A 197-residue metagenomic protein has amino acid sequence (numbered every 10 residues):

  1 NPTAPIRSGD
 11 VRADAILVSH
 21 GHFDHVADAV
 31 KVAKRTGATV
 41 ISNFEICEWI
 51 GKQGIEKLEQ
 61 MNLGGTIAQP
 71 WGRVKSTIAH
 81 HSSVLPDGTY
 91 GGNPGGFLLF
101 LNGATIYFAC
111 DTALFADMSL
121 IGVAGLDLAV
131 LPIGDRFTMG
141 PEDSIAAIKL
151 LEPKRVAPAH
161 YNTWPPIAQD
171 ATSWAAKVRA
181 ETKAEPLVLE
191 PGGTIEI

Functional and structural regions predicted by a protein language model:
N1-A4, E56-Q60, C110-T112, F137-T138: Short gly/ser/thr-rich secondary-structure transition/capping motifs
N1-H22, A27-K34, S42-E45, S82-Y90 (+1 more regions): Pre-active-site segment of Zn-dependent metallo-hydrolases
P2, H22-A27, C47-I50, G65-A68 (+5 more regions): Active-site environment of divalent metal-dependent phosphoester hydrolases
A13-G21, I41-F44, I106-C110, A129-G134 (+2 more regions): Active-site neighborhood of phospho(di)ester-bond hydrolases with catalytic His/Asp-centered motifs
S19, A27-L85: Glycine/small-residue-rich loop that forms an oxyanion/phosphate-binding "nest" at active or ligand-binding sites
T39, G51-G65, I145, K149-I197: Binuclear metal-ion centers of metallo-dependent hydrolases, dominated by the metallo-beta-lactamase
T66-K75, F100-I106, I197: Beta-strand-turn-beta hairpins that frame and shape the catalytic cleft of phosphate-ester-processing enzymes
V84-L150, P166: Active-site-proximal loop/helix segments of hydrolase catalytic cores
